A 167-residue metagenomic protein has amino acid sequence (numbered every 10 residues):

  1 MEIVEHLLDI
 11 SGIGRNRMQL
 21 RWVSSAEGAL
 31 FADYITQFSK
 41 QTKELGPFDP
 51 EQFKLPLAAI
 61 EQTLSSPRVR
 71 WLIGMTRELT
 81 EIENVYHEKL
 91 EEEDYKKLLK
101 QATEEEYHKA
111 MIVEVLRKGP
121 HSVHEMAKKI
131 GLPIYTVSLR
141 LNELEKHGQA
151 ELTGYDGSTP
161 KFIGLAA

Functional and structural regions predicted by a protein language model:
M1-Q19, S25-F31: Cofactor-cradling patches in redox/metallo enzymes
L30-Q41: Short, surface-exposed amphipathic charged segments that create phosphate/polyanion-binding patches used for binding
K43-K100: Long, low-complexity, charged/polar intrinsically disordered regions in eukaryotic proteins
L98-K109, S122, L152-A167: Short, cationic-aromatic polyanion-contact patches
K109-L116: Hydrophobic residues on short alpha-helical segments
E125-I130: A short acidic, leucine-rich amphipathic alpha-helix
L132-E145: Short amphipathic alpha-helical interaction segments
G148: Glycine-centered, phosphate/nucleic-acid-interacting loop/turn motifs that mediate DNA/RNA or nucleotide
